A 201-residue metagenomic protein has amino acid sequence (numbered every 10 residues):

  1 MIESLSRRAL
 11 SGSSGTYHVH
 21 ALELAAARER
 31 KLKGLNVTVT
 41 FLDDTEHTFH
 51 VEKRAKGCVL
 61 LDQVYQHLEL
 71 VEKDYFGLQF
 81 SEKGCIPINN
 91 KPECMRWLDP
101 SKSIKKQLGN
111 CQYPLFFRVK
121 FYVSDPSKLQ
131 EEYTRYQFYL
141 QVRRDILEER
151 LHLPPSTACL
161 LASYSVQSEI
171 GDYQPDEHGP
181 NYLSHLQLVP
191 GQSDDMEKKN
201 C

Functional and structural regions predicted by a protein language model:
M1-L42, K73: Intrinsically disordered, proline/Ser/Thr-rich N-terminal regulatory segments of eukaryotic membrane-proximal signaling
I2-G15, A27-E29, F80-C201: FERM/ERM/4.1 membrane-cytoskeleton interface domain and closely related membrane-proximal cytosolic signaling modules
L35-V37, H47, D74-F76, Y113 (+2 more regions): Structural beta-strand/beta-sheet cores of well-ordered domains, especially the beta-sheet scaffolds that support
V37-V39, L60, V64, L78 (+2 more regions): Structural signal for hydrophobic/aromatic residues that build the beta-strand cores of folded beta-sheet domains
F41-C58: Short, contiguous acidic and Ser/Thr-rich linear segments
D44, Y65-E69, K73, L147 (+1 more regions): Short amphipathic alpha-helices and their capping/turn residues within compact interaction modules
K53-E69: Short amphipathic, charge-patterned alpha-helical segments
